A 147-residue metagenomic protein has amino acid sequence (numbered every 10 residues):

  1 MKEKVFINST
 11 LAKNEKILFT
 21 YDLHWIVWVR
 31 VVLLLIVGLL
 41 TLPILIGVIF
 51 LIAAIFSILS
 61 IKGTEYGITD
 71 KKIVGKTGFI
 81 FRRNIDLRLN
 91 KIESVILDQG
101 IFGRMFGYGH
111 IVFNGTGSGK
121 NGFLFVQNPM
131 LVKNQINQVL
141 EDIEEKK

Functional and structural regions predicted by a protein language model:
M1-K147: N-terminal basic, Ser/Thr-rich segments that initiate or prime the first beta/alpha elements at protein or domain
